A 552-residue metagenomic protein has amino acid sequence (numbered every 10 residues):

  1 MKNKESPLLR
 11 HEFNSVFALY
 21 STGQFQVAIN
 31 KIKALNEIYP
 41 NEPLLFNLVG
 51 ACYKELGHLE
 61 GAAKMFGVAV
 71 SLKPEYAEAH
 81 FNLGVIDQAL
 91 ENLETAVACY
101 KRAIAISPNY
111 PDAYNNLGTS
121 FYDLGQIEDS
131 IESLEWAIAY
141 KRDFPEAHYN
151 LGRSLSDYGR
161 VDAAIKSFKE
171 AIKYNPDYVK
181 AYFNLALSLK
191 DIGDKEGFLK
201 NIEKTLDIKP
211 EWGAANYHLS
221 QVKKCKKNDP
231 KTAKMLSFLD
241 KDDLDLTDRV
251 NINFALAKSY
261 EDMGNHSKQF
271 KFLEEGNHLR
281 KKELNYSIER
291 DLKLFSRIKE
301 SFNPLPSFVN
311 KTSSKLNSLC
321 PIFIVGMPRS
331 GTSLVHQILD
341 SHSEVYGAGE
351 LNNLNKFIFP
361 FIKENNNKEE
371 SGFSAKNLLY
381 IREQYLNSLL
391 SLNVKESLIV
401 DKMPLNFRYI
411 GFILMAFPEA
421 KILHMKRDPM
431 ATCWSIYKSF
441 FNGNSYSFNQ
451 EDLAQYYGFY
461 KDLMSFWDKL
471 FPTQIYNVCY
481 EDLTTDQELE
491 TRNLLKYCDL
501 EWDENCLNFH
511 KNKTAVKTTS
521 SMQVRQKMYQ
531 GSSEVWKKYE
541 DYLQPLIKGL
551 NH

Functional and structural regions predicted by a protein language model:
L8-I38, A51, E55: Alpha-helical segment of the N-proximal tetratricopeptide repeat
F17, L44-E55, E78-A89, D112-D123 (+4 more regions): Conserved alpha-helical positions within TPR/SEL1-like repeat arrays
N201, S220, T232-D243, T247 (+4 more regions): PAPS-dependent sulfotransferases, especially Golgi type II membrane carbohydrate sulfotransferases
K315-M415: Phosphate-binding active sites in nucleotide-utilizing proteins
